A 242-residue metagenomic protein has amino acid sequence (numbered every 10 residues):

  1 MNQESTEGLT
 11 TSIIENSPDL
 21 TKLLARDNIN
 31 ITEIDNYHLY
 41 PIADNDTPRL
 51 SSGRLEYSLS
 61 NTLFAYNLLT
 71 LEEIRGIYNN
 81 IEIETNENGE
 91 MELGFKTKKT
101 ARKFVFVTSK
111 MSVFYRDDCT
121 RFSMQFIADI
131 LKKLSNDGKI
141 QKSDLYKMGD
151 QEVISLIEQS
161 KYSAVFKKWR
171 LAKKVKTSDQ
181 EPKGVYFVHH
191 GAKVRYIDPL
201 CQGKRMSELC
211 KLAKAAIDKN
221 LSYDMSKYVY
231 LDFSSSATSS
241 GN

Functional and structural regions predicted by a protein language model:
N2-N242: Histidine-centered, transition-metal-coordinating active-site segments
